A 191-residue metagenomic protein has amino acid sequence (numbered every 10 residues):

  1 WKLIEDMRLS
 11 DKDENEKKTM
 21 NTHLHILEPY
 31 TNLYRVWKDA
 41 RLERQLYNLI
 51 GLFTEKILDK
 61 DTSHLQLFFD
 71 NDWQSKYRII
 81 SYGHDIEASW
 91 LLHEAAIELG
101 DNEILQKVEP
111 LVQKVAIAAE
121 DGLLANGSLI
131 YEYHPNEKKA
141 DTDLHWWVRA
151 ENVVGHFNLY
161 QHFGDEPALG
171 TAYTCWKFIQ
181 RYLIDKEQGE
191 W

Functional and structural regions predicted by a protein language model:
W1-W191: Glycan-recognition and catalytic cores of secretory/periplasmic carbohydrate-active enzymes
